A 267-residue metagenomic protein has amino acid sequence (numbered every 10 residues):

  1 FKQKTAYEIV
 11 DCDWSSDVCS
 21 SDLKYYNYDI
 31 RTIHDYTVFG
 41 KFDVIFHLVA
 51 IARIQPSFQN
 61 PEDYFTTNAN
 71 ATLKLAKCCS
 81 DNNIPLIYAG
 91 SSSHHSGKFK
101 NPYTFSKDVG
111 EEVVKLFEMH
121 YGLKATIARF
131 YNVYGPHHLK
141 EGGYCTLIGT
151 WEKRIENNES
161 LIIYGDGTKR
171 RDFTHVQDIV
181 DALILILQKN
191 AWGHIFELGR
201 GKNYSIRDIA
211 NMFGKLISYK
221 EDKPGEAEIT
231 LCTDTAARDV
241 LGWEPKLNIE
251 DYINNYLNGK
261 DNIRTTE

Functional and structural regions predicted by a protein language model:
F1-C19: Single conserved hydrophobic/aromatic residue that forms the stacking wall/gate of nucleotide- or nucleobase-binding
D17, V176, D208, K223-N255 (+1 more regions): Conserved C-terminal active-site "lid" loop/helix of NAD(P)H-dependent oxidoreductases that clamps the redox cofactor
I30-T66: NAD(P)H-binding glycine-rich loop region in Rossmannoid oxidoreductase-like domains and their noncatalytic homologs
H47, N70-T104, T126: Conserved Rossmann-fold NAD(P)-dependent oxidoreductase catalytic core, especially the SDR/UDP-sugar
L86, G90-S91, V113-H137, I162 (+1 more regions): Conserved beta-loop-beta element that borders a ligand/cofactor-binding pocket
H94-P102, T126-T146: Flexible, glycine-rich beta-alpha linker
D108, V133-G149, N157-Y164, T168 (+4 more regions): Glycine/proline-rich active-site loop of Rossmann-fold NAD(P)-dependent oxidoreductases
D166, I195-F196, Y204-A210, G214-D234: C-terminal "lid/loop" region of Rossmann-like NAD(P)-dependent oxidoreductases
